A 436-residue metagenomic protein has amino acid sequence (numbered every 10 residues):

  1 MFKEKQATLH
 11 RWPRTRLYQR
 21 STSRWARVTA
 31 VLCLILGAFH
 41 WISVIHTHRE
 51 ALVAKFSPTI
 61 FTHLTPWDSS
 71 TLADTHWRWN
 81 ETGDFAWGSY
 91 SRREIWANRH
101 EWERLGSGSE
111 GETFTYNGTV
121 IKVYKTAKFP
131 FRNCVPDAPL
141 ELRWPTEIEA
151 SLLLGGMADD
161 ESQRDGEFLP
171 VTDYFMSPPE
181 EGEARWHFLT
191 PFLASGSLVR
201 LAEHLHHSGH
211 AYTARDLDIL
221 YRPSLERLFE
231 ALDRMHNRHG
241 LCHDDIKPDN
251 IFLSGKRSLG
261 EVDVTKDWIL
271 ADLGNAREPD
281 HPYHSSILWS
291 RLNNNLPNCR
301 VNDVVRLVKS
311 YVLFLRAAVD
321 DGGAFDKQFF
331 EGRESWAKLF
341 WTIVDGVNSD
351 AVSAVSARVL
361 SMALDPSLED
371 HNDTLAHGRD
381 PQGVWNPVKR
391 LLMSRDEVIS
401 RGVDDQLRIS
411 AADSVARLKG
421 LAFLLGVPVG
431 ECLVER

Functional and structural regions predicted by a protein language model:
Q6-A7, Q19-G37, E50, N298 (+1 more regions): Helical subdomain adjoining the active site within ATP-dependent kinase catalytic cores
A26-E103: Juxta-kinase regulatory segment immediately upstream of eukaryotic protein kinase catalytic domains
W102, S109-E161: ATP-binding glycine-rich loop module of kinase domains
Q163-D218: Conserved structural core of kinase catalytic domains
L228-R238: Conserved hydrophobic alpha-helix
H236-S254: Catalytic-loop of the protein kinase fold
D249-R300: Catalytic activation segment of kinase domains across protein kinase-like and atypical kinase folds
